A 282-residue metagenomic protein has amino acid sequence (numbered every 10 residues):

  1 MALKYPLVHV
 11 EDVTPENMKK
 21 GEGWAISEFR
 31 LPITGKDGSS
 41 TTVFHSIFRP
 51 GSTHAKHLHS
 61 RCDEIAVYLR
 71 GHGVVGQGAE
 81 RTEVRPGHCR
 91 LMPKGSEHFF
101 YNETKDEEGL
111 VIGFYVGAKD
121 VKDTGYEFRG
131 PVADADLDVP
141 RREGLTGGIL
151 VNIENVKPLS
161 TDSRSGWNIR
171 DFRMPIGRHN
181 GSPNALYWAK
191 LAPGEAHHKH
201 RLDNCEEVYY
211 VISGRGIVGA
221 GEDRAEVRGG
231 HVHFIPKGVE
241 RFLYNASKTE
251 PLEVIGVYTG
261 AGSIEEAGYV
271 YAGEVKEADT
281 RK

Functional and structural regions predicted by a protein language model:
M1-S40, K122-N184, G268-K282: A short, N-terminal "cap"/entry segment at the start of jelly-roll beta-barrel domains of the cupin/DSBH fold
D37-G38, K56-L58, H179-G181, K199-R201: Short loop/turn motifs at secondary-structure junctions and domain boundaries
H45, L91, D106-T124, F234 (+1 more regions): A short hydrophobic beta-strand segment most commonly corresponding to one strand of the jelly-roll/cupin
S46-R49, L58-Q77, V116, W188-P193 (+2 more regions): Short, conserved beta-strand element in jelly-roll/cupin
H54-H57, V75-G76, M92, H98-K105 (+4 more regions): Short beta-strand His + acidic residue motifs that chelate non-heme Fe in jelly-roll/DSBH and cupin folds
R61, E80, S96-E97, N204-C205 (+3 more regions): A generic "binding-loop/recognition-motif" signal
A79-K94, E222-K237: Short acidic-glycine-tyrosine-enriched beta hairpin
